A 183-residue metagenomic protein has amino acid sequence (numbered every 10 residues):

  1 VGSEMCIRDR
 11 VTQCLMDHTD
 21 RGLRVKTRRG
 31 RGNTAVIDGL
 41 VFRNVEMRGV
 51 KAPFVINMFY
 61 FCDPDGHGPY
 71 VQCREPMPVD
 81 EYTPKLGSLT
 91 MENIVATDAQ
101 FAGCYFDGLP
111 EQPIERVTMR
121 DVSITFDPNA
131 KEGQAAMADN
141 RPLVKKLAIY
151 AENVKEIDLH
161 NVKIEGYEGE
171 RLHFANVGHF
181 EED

Functional and structural regions predicted by a protein language model:
V1, T19, R29, M58-Y60 (+2 more regions): Asp-box/BNR beta-propeller blade signature and adjacent active/binding-site loops in extracellular glycan-interacting
V1-I7: Short, small-residue-biased leader/transition segments that mark boundaries at the very start of proteins
V11-R24, I37, F42-I56, L86-A102 (+2 more regions): Beta-strand-rich solenoid/repeat architectures in extracellular/passenger domains of polysaccharide-targeting enzymes
Q13, N33, F180-E182: Extended, compositionally simple hydrophobic/Ser/Thr-rich segments that build repetitive fibrous architectures
V25, T34, I56, F61-T83 (+3 more regions): Extracellular beta-strand-rich solenoid/capping regions of secreted or surface-exposed proteins that bind or remodel
F61, A96-T97, P110-Q112, I124-P128 (+1 more regions): Short Gly/Pro-enriched loop/turn and capping motifs at secondary-structure junctions
E115-V117, V154-K155: Eukaryotic scaffold repeat domains enriched in small/polar residues
V144-A151, E156-D183: Leucine-rich solenoid repeat scaffolds
